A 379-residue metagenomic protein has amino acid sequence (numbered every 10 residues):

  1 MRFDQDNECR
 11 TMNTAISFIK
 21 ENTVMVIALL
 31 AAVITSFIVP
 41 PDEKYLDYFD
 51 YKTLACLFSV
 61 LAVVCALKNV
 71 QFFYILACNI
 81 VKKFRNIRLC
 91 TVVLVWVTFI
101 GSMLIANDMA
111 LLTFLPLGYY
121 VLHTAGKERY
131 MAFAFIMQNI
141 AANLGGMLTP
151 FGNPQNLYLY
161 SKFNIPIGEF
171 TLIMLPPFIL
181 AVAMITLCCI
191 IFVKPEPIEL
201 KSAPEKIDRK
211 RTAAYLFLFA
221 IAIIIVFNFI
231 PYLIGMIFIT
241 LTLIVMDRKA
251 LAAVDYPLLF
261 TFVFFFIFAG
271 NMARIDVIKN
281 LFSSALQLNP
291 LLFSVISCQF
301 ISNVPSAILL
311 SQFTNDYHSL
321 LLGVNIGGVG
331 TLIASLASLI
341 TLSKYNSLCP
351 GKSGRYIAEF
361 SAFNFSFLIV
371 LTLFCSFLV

Functional and structural regions predicted by a protein language model:
D4, N13-K44, C56-Q71, I190-K194 (+4 more regions): Structural signal for alpha-helical transmembrane segments and their membrane-water exit/capping regions in multi-pass
M12, C78, I191-L216, R248-A252: Flexible interhelical linker loops that connect adjacent transmembrane helices in multi-pass membrane transporters
A15-E21, E43-T53, I165-P177, P204-R209 (+4 more regions): Interfacial loop-to-helix junctions that mark the boundaries of transmembrane helices in multi-pass membrane
Y48, V70, Y74-A77, L218-N315: Transmembrane helical segments that form the transport core of multi-pass membrane transport proteins
D50-T53, K82-V95, T124-A134, R209-A214 (+2 more regions): Membrane-interfacial loop-to-helix junctions in multi-pass transporters
W96, I100-L144, Y158, I308-L322 (+2 more regions): Hydrophobic transmembrane alpha-helices that form the pore/transport pathway of multi-pass ion and small-solute
G126-K194, E199-K201, S343-L371: Membrane-core helix-loop-helix motifs of multi-pass transport proteins
T171-V182, L292-V379: C-terminal transmembrane helix pair
